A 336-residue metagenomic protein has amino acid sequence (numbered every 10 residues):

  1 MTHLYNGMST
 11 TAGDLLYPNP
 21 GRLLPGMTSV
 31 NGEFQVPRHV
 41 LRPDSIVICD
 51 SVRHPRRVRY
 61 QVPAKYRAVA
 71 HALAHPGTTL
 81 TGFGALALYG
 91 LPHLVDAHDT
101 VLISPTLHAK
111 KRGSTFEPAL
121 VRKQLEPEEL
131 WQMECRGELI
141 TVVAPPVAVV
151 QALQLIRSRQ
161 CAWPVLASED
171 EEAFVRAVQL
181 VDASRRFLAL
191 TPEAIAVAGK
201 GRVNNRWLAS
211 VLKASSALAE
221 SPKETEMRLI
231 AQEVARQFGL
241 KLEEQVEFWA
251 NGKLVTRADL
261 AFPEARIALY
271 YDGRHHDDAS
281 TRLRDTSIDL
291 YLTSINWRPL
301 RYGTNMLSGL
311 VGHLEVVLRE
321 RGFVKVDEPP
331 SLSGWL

Functional and structural regions predicted by a protein language model:
M1-G201, G334-L336: Short gly/ser-rich loop at a beta-strand->alpha-helix junction or flexible surface loop bordering the NTP-binding
G7, R185-L336: Surface segments flanking catalytic/ligand-binding clefts of nucleic-acid enzymes
